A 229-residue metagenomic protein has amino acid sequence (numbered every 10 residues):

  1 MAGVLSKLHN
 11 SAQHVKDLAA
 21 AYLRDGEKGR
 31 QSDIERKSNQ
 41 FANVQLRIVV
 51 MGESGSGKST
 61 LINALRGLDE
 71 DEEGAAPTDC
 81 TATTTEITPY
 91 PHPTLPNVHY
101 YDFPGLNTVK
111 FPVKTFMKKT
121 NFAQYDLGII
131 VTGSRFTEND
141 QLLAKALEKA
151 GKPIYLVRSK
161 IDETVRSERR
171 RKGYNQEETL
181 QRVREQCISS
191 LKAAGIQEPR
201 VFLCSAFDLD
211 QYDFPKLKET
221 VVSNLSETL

Functional and structural regions predicted by a protein language model:
A2-F103: Conserved G1/Walker A P-loop phosphate-binding module
T78, V98-P112, L156, T164-S167 (+2 more regions): AAA+ P-loop NTPase catalytic core and its hallmark functional loops
A82-T88, H99-E148: Switch II of P-loop NTPase G domains
G105-T108, R135-T137, K160-T164, F207-D210: Conserved nucleotide-binding/hydrolysis micro-motifs of P-loop NTPases
A123-L127, A150-I154, I196-R200: Short glycine-/polar-rich loops that comprise or flank the Walker A/P-loop and associated switch/sensor motifs
G128-G133, V157-S159, L203-C204: Conserved beta-strand segments of the P-loop GTPase G domain that flank and frequently precede/overlap
A144-R158: P-loop/Walker A phosphate-binding loop and immediately adjacent motor/lid segment at beta-alpha junctions
D162-L229: Canonical P-loop GTPase G-domain recognition
